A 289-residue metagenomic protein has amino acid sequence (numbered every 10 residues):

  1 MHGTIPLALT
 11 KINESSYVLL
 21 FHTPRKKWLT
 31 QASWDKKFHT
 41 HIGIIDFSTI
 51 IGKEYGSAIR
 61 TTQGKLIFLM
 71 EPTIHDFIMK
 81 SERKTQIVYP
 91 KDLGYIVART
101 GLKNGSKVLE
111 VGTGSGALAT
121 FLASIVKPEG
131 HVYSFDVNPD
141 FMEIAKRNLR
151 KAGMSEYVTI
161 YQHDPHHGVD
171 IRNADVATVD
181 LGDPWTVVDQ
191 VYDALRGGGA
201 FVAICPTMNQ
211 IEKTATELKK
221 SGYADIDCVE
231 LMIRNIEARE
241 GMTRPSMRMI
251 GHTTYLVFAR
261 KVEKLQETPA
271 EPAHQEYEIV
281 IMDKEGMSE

Functional and structural regions predicted by a protein language model:
M1-E71: N-terminal auxiliary segments of SAM/dcSAM-dependent transferases
K103-G114: Conserved class I S-adenosyl-L-methionine
S115-P128, Y192: Conserved SAM-binding loop of SAM-dependent methyltransferases across substrates and taxa, primarily the Class I
A123-S124, W185-G199, E217-K220: A short glycine-rich, Lys/Arg-flanked "PGG" loop and its adjoining helix->strand segment in the class I
P128-F135: Short beta-strand element of Class I
F135-P184: S-adenosyl-L-methionine
R196, E217-A224, M232-E289: Core SAM-dependent methyltransferase catalytic element
G198-P206: Conserved beta-strand signature within the Rossmann-like core of class I S-adenosyl-L-methionine
